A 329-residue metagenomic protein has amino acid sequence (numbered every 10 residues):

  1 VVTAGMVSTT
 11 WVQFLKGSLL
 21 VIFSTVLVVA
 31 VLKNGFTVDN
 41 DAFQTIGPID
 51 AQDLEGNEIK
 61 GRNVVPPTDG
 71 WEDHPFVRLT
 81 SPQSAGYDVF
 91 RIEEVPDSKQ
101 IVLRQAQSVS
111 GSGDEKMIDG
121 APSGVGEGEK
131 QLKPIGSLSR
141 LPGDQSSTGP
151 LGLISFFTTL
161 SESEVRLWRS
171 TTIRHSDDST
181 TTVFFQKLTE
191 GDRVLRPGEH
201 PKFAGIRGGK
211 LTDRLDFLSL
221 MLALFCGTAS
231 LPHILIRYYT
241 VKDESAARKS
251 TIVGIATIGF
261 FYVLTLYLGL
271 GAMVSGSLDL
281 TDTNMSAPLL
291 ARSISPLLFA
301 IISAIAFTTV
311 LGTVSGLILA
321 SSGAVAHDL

Functional and structural regions predicted by a protein language model:
V1-D53, A229, I255-A256: Internal alpha-helical transmembrane segments
V1-T3, V95, L103-S108, D114-L220 (+1 more regions): Helix-loop-helix junctions that connect adjacent transmembrane helices in secondary transporters/permeases, recognized
V7-T10, C226, V263, A306: Hydrophobic/aromatic side chains embedded in well-ordered alpha-helices
V21, F225, I258-Y262: Alpha-helical transmembrane spans of integral membrane proteins, capturing the lipid-embedded, hydrophobic core of TM
D39-D88: Juxtamembrane non-transmembrane segments of integral membrane proteins
I92: Short beta-strand-centered aromatic/proline hotspots
V95-S98, G227: Glycine-centered loop/turn motifs
A223-L231: Hydrophobic alpha-helical transmembrane segments
